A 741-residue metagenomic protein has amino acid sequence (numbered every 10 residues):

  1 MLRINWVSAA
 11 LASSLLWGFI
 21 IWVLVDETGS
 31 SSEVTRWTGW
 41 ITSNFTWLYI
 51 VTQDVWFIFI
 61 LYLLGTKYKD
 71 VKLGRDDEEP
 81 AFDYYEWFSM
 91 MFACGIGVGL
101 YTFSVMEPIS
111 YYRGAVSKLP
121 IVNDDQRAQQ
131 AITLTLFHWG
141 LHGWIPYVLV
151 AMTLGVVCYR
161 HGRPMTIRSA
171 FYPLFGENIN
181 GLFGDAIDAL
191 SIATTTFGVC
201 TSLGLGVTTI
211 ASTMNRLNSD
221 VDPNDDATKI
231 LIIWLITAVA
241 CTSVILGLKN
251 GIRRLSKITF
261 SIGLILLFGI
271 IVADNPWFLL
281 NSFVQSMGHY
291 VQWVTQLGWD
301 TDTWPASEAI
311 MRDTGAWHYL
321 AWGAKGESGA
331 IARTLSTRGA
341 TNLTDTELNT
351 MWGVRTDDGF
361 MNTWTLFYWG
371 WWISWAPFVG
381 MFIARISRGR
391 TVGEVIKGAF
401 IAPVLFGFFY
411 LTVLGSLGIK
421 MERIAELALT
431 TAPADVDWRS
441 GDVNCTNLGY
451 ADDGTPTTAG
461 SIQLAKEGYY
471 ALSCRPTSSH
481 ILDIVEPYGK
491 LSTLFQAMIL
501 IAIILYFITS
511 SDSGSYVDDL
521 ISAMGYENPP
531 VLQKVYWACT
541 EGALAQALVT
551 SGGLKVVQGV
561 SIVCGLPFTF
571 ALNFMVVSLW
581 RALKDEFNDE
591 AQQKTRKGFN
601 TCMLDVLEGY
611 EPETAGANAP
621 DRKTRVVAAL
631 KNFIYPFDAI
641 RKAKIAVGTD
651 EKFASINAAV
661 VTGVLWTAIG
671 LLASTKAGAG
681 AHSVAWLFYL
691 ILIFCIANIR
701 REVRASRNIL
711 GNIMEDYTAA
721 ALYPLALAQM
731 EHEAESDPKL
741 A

Functional and structural regions predicted by a protein language model:
M1, Q593-A741: Intracellular leaflet-associated regions of eukaryotic membrane-associated proteins
M1-R127, I245, V577-L583: N-terminal alpha-helical transmembrane segments of multi-pass membrane transport and channel/translocase proteins
M1-R3, E27-T42, L63-P80, A131-H138 (+7 more regions): Membrane-water interface regions at transmembrane-helix termini and the short interhelical loops of multi-pass membrane
M1-V7, I41-W47, D76-C94, V122-L141 (+6 more regions): Transmembrane-helix boundary/entry motifs in multi-pass membrane transporters
R3-I4, L15-V23, F57-F59, I96-L100 (+4 more regions): Helix-loop-helix module between adjacent transmembrane segments
L15, L48-G65, G263-D274, F406-L417 (+6 more regions): Hydrophobic alpha-helical segments of multi-pass membrane transport proteins
S32-T38, G65-Y84, I109-L134, V156-L182 (+4 more regions): Flexible loop linkers connecting adjacent transmembrane helices in multi-pass alpha-helical membrane transporters
I179-I504, Y526, S551-G553: Membrane-embedded translocation segments of transport machinery
